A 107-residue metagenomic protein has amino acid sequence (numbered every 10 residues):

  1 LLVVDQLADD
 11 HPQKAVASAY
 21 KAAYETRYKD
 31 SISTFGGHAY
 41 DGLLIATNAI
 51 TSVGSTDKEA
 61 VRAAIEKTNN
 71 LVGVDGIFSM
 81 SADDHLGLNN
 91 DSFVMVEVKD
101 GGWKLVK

Functional and structural regions predicted by a protein language model:
L1-K107: Extracytosolic ligand-binding ectodomains
